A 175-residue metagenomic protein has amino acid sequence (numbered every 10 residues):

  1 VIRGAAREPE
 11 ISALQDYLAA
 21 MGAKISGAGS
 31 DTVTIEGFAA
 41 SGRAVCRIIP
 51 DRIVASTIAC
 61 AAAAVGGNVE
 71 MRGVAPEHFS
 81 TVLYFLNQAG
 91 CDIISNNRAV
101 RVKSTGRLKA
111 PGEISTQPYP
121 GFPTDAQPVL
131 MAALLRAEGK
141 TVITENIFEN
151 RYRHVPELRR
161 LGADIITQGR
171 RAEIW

Functional and structural regions predicted by a protein language model:
V1-W175: Short, structured segments at the rim of ligand-binding sites
